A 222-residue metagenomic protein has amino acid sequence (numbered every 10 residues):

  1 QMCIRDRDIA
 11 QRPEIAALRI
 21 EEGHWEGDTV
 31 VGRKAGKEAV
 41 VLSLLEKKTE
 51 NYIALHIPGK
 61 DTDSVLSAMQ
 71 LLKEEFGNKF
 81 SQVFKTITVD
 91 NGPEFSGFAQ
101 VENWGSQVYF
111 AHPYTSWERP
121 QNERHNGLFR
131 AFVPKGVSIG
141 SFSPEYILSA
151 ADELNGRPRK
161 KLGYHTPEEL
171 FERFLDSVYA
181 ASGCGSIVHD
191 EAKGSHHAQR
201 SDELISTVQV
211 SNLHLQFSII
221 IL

Functional and structural regions predicted by a protein language model:
M2-I4: Short, small-residue-biased leader/transition segments that mark boundaries at the very start of proteins
R7-Y52: An active-site-proximal beta-strand-loop segment
D28, S81-G97: Acidic/histidine-rich, metal-coordinating catalytic segments
R33, K37, A54-K79: Active-site beta-loop-alpha junctions of metal-dependent nucleic acid enzymes, especially the RNase H-like/DDE
Q100-I187, E191-H197: Charged alpha-helix within mobile-element recombinases
H196, D202, N212-H214: Intrinsic-disorder-associated, low-complexity terminal segments enriched in Asp/Asn/His/Tyr and depleted of Lys/Arg
I220-I221: Short, intrinsically disordered C-terminal tails of secreted or membrane-associated proteins
